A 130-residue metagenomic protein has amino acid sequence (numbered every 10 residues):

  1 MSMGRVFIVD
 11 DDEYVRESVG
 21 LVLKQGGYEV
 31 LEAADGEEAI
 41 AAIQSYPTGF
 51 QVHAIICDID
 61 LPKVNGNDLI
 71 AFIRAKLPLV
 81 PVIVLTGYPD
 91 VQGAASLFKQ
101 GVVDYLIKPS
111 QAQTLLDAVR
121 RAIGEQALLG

Functional and structural regions predicted by a protein language model:
E13-L31: Two-component/phosphorelay signaling modules centered on CheY-like receiver
E32-A54: Acidic, metal-coordinating helix/loop segments flanking the phosphotransfer/catalytic sites of two-component signaling
A41, N67-L79: Short amphipathic alpha-helix used as the core "switch/output" element in two-component signaling
I59-D60: The short loop immediately C-terminal to the conserved phospho-acceptor aspartate in CheY-like receiver
D68, P89-D104: Alpha4 helix (beta4-alpha4-beta5 surface) of REC/receiver domains from two-component response regulators
S110-R120: C-terminal output helix
R120-G130: The C-terminal output helix
